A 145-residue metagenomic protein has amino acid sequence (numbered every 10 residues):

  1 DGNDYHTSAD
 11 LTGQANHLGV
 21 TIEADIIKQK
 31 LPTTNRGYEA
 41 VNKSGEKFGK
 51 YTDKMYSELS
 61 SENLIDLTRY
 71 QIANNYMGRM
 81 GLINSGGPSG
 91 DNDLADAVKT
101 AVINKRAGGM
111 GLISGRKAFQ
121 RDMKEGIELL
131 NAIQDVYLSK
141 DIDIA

Functional and structural regions predicted by a protein language model:
D1-L82, D91, A95-G111: Alpha/beta enzyme core
L31, G86-G87, R116: Short secondary-structure boundary segments
A95-V102, R116, I127, N131: A generic structural signal for well-ordered alpha-helical surface patches
A107-G108, F119-A145: C-terminal helical cap(s) of enzyme catalytic domains, especially alpha/beta-barrels
